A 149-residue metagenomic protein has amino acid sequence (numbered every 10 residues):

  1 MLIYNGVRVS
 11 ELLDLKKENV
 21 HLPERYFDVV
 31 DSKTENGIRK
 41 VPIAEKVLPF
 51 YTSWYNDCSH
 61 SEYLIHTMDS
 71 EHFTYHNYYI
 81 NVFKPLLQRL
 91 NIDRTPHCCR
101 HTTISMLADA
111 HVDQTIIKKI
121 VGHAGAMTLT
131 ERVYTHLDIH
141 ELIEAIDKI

Functional and structural regions predicted by a protein language model:
M1, Y75, P96-H97: Residue-level marker of regulatory loop/turn positions in helix-turn-helix DNA-binding domains and in histidine
L2, L13, K118: The alpha-helix within a helix-turn-helix
N5, S10, D14-S53: Conserved tyrosine-mediated DNA breakage-rejoining catalytic core shared by Y-recombinases
N5, V41, N56-Y63, S70 (+1 more regions): Short, basic (Lys/Arg/His-rich) helix/loop patches that form interaction surfaces in the mid-to-C-terminal regions
L15-E18, T102, R132, L137: Structural detector for helix-capping/boundary residues
P23, D28-D31, L48-N81: Major-groove DNA-contacting interfaces characterized by cationic-aromatic clusters
Y26-D28, L64, T95-C98, V133: Conserved beta-strand positions that form and line the central face of beta-propeller blades
D31-N36, V121-K148: Catalytic-site neighborhood detector that most strongly recognizes the C-terminal catalytic loop/helix of tyrosine
